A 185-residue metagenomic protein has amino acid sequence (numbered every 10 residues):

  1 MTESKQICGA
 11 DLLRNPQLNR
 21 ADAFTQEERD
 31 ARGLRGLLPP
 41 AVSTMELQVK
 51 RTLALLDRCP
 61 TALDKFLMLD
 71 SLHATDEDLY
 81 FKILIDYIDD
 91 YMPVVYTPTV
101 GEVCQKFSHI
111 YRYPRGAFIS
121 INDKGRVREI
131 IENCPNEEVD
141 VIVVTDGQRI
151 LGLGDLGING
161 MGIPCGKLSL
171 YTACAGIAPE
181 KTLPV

Functional and structural regions predicted by a protein language model:
T2-V185: Metallocofactor- and cofactor-centric catalytic cores in central/energy metabolism, strongly enriched
